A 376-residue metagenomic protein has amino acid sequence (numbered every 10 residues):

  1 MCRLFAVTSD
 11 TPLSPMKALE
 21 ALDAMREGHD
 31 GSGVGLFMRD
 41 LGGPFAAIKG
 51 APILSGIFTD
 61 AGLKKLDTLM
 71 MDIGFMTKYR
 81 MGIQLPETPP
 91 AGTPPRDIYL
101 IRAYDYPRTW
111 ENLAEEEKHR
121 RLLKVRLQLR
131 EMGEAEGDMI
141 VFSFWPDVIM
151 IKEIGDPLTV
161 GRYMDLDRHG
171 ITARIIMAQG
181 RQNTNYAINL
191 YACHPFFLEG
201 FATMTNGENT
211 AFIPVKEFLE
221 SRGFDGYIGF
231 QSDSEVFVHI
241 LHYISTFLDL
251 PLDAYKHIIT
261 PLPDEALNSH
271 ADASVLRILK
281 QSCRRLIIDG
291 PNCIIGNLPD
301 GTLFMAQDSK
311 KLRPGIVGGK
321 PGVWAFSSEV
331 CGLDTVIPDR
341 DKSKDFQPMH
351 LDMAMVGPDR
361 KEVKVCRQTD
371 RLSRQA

Functional and structural regions predicted by a protein language model:
M1-A376: Conserved short alpha-helical segments that host acidic/polar catalytic motifs at enzyme active sites
